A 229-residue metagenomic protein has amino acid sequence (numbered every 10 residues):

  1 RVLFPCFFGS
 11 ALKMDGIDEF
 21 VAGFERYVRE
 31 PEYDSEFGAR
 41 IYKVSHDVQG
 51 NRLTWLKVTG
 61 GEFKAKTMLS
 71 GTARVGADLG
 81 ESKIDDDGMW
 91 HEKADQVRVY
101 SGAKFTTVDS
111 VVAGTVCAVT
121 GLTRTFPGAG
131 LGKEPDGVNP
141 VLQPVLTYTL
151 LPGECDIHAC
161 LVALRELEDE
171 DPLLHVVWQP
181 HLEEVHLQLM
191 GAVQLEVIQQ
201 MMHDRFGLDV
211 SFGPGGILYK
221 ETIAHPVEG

Functional and structural regions predicted by a protein language model:
R1-G229: Structural and coupling elements of P-loop NTPases
